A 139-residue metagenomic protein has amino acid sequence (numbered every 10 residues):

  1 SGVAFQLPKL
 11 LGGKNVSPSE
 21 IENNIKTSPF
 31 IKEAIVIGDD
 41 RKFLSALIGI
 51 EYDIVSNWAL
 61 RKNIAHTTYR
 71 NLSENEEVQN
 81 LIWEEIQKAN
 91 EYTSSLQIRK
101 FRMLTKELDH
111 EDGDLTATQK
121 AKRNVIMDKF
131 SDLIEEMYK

Functional and structural regions predicted by a protein language model:
S1-L96, E107-D112: AMP-binding/adenylate-forming catalytic core of the ANL superfamily
P18, R123-N124: Short capping micro-motif at the N-terminus of alpha-helices
N90, F130-K139: A short N-terminal helical cap/helix-turn-helix that marks the beginning of AMP-binding/adenylate-forming
F101-L104: General small-molecule cofactor/ligand-binding pocket signal
